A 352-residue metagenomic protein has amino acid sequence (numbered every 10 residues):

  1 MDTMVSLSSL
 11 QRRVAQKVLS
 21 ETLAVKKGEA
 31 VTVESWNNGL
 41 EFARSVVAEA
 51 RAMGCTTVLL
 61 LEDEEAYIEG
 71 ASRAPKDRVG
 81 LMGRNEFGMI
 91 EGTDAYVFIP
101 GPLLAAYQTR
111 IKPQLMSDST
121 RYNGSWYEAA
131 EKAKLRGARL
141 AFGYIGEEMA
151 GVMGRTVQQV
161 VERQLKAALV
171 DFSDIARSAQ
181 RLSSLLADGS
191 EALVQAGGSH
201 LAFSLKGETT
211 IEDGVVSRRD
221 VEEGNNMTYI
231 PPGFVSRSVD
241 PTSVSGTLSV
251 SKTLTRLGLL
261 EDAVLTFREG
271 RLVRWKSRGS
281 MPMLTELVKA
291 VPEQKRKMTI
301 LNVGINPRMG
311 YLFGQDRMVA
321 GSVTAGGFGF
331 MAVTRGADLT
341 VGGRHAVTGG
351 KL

Functional and structural regions predicted by a protein language model:
M1-T247, T255: Active-site bordering "gate/hinge" segments that shape substrate access to catalytic or cofactor-binding pockets
T32, F98, L193, A202 (+5 more regions): Structured core elements
S184-E191, L259-E261, A332-R335: A short, compositionally biased
S204, W275-K276, G349: Short linear motifs in exposed loops
T242-E286: Long, well-ordered mid-to-C-terminal structural blocks that present hydrophobic/aromatic surfaces
L257-G258, R274-T340: Dual-mode signal for accessory low-complexity, basic/Gly-rich regions
G336-L352: Extended hydrophobic packing segments that form well-structured cores
